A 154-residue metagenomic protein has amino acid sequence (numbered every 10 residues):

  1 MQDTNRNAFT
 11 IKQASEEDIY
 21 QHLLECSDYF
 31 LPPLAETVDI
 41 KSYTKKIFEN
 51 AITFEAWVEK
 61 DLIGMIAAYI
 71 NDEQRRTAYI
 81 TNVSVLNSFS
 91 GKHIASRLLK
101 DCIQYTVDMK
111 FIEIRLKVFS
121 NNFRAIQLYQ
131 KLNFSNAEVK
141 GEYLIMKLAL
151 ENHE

Functional and structural regions predicted by a protein language model:
M1-Q2, E142-E154: Terminal substrate-recognition subdomain of acyl/acetyltransferases
D3-T81, L86-S88, L99-D101, Y105 (+1 more regions): Acetyl-CoA-dependent GNAT
L62, L98-L99, L116, L128 (+2 more regions): Generic leucine side-chain signal with a strong bias for well-ordered alpha-helical environments
M65, F119-S120: Short amphipathic helical patch at the helix-1/turn junction of helix-turn-helix
F89, H93: Glycine-rich phosphate-binding loop
S96, S120-E138, L144: Conserved active-site alpha-helix within GNAT-family acetyltransferase domains
T106-K117: Conserved GNAT acetyl-CoA-binding A-motif
